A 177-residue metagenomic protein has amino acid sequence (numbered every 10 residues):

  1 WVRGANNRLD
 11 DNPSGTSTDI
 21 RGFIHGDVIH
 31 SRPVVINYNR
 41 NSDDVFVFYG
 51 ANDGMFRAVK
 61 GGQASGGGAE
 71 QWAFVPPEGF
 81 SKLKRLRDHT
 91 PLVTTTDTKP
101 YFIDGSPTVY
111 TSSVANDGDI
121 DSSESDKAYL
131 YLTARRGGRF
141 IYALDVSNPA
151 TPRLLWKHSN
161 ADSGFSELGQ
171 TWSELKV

Functional and structural regions predicted by a protein language model:
W1-V177: A fold-level detector for beta-propeller and closely related beta-sheet-rich head/sensor domains
